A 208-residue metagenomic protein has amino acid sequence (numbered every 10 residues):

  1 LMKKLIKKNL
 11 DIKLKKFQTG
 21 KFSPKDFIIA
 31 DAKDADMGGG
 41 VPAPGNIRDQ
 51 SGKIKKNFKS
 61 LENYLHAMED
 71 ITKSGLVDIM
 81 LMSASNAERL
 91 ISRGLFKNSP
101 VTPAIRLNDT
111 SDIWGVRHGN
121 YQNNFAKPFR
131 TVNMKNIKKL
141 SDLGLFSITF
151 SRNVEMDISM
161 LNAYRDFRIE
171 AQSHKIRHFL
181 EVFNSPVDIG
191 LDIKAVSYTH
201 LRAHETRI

Functional and structural regions predicted by a protein language model:
M2-N153: Alpha/beta catalytic barrel-like cores
N153-L161: Active-site glycine- and acidic-residue-rich loops that bind and position anionic ligands or nucleotide-like cofactors
N162-S173: Alpha-helical scaffolding segments of alpha/beta enzyme cores, especially the outer helices of TIM-barrel or partial
R177: Residue-level detector of anion-binding/catalytic polar loops
E181: Conserved, mostly hydrophobic/aromatic
P186-D188: Domain-level signal for soluble alpha/beta catalytic cores
D192-V196: Short low-complexity, flexible loop/linker segments enriched in glycine and/or proline with clustered acidic
T199-I208: Conserved small/polar residues in nucleotide/adenosyl-binding loops
